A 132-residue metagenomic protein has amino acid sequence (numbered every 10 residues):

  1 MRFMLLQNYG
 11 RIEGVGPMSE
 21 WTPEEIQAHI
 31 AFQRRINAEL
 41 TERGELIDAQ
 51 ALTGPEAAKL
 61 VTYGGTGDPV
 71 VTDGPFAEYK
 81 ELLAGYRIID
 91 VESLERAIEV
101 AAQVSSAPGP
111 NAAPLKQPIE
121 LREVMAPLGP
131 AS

Functional and structural regions predicted by a protein language model:
M1-S132: Conserved, structured core segments of small domains
